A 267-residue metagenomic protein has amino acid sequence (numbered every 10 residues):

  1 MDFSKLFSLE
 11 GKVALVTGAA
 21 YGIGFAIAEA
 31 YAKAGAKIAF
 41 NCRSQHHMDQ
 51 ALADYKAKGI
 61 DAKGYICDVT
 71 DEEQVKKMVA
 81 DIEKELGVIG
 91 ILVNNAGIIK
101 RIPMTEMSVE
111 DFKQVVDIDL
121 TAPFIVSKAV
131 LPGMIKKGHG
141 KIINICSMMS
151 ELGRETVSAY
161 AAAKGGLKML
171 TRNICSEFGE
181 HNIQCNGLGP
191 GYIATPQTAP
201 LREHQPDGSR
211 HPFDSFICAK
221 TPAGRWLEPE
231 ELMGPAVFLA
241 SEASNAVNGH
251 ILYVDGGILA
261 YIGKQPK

Functional and structural regions predicted by a protein language model:
D2, F124, L131, H139 (+2 more regions): C-terminal substrate-recognition "lid" of short-chain dehydrogenase/reductases
V13, A20-G22: Conserved glycine-rich cofactor-binding loop
V93, G179, Q184, V247-G249: Short, small/polar-rich loop/turn modules that mediate ligand/substrate recognition or access, typified
P103-M104, D111-V116, F213, I217: Substrate-binding pocket helix/loop in short-chain dehydrogenase/reductase
S127, A163, T171: Active-site helix of classical SDR
P132, S176-E180, N245: Alpha-helical segment proximal to the catalytic Tyr-Lys
S147: Residue(s) in the substrate-gating loop at a strand-loop-helix junction that position the organic substrate next
